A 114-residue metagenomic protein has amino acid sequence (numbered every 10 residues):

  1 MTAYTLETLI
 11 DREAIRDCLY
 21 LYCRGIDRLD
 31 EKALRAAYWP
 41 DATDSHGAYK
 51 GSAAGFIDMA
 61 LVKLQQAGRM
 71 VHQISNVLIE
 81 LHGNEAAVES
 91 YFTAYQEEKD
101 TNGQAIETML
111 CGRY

Functional and structural regions predicted by a protein language model:
M1-R28, K32-P40: Short, low-complexity N-terminal intrinsically disordered segments enriched in polar/charged residues
E7-I10, N102, I106: Conserved aromatic-histidine-acidic binding/catalytic patches
A14, V71, L110: Soluble or luminal CAZymes and related metallo-dependent hydrolases
C18-L21, S75, R113-Y114: Short, hydrophobic/aromatic alpha-helical segments in well-folded domains
E31-K99, I106: A solvent-exposed, acidic/Ser-Thr-rich amphipathic alpha-helical stretch
A105-Y114: Conserved helix-adjacent loop modules within structured domains
